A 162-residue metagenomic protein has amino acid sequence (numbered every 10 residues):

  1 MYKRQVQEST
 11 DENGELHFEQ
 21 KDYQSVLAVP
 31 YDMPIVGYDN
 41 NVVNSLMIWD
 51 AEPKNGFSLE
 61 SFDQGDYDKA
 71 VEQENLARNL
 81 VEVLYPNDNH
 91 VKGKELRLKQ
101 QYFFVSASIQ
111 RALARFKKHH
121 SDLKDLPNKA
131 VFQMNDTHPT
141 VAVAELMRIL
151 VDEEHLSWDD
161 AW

Functional and structural regions predicted by a protein language model:
K3-W162: A conserved ligand/cofactor-binding region detector
